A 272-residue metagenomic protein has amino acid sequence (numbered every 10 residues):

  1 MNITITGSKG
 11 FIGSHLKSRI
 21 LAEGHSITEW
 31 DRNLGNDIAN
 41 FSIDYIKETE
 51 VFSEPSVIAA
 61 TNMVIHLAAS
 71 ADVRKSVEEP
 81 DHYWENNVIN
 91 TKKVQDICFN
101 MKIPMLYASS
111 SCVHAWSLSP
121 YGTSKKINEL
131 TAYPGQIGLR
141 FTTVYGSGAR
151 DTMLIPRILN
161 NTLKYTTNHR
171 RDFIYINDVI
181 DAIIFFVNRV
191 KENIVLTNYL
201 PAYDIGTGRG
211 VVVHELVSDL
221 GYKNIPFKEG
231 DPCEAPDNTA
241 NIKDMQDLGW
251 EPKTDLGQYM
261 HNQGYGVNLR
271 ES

Functional and structural regions predicted by a protein language model:
I3-E23: N-terminal Rossmann NAD(P)H-binding glycine-rich loop of SDR-like oxidoreductase domains
E48-N86: NAD(P)H-binding glycine-rich loop region in Rossmannoid oxidoreductase-like domains and their noncatalytic homologs
M63-H66, I89-G122, I137: Conserved Rossmann-fold NAD(P)-dependent oxidoreductase catalytic core, especially the SDR/UDP-sugar
A69, W84-T91, S124-K125, D172: Short alpha-helix in the Rossmann-fold core of NAD(P)-dependent oxidoreductases
L118-G122, K126, L130-F185, L220: NAD(P)-dependent short-chain dehydrogenase/reductase
T143-V144, K164-R171, I183, V187-G208 (+1 more regions): A recurrent short beta-strand within the Rossmann-like NAD(P)-dependent oxidoreductase core
L200-D204, V211-I242: C-terminal "lid/loop" region of Rossmann-like NAD(P)-dependent oxidoreductases
K243, D255-S272: Amphipathic terminal alpha-helices
